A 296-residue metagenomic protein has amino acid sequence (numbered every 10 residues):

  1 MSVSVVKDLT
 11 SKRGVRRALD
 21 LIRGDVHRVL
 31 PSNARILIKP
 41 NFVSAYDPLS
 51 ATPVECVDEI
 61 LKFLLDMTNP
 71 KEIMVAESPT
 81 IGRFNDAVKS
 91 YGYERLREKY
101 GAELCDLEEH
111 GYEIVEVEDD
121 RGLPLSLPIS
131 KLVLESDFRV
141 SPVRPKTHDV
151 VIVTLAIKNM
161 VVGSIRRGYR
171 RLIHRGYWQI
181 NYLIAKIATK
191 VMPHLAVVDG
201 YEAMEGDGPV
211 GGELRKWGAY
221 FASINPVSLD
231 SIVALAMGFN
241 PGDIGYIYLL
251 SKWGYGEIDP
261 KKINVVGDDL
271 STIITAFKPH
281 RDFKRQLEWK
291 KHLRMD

Functional and structural regions predicted by a protein language model:
M1-D296: N-terminal and secondary-structure boundary signal
